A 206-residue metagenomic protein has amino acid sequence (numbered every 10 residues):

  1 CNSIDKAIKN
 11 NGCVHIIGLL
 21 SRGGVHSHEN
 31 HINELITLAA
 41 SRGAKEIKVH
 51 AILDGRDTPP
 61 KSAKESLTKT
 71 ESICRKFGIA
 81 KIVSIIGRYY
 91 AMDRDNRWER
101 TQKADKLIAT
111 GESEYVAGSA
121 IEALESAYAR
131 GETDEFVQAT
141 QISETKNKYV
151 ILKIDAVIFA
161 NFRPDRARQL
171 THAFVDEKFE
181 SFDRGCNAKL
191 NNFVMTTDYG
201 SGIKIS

Functional and structural regions predicted by a protein language model:
C1-S206: …; additionally, a secondary subgroup of soluble metalloenzymes is captured
